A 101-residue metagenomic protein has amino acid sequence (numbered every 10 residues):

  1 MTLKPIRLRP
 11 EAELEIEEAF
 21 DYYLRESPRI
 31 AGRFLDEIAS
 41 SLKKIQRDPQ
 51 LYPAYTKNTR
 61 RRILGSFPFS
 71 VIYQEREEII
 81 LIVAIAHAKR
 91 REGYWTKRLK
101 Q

Functional and structural regions predicted by a protein language model:
M1, S70, Q74-Q101: Enriched for short, Lys/Arg-rich terminal
M1-L35: Arg/Lys-rich, positively charged N-terminal/basic patches that mediate binding to nucleic acids
I16, F20, L35-I38, L42 (+2 more regions): Short amphipathic alpha-helical/adjacent loop interface patches that line ligand and macromolecule-binding sites
G32-R33, P53-Y55, Y94: Short, hydrophobic secondary-structure boundary micro-motifs
S40, R47-I80: Basic/aromatic recognition patch in beta-strand/loop cores that engages polyanionic ligands
